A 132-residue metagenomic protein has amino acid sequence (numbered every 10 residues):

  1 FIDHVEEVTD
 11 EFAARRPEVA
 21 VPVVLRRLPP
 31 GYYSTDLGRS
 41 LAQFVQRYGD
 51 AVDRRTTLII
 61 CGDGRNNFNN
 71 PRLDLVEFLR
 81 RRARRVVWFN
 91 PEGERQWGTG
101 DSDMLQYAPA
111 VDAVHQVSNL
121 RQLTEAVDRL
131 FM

Functional and structural regions predicted by a protein language model:
F1-D3, D63, P91: Cofactor-binding loop segments of dinucleotide-utilizing enzymes, especially the Rossmann-like FAD- and NAD(P)+-binding
F1-E18, L37, Q43, L58: Von Willebrand factor
D10-G31, Q106-V114: Acidic, Ser/Thr-rich peripheral helices and adjacent loops at domain boundaries
V19-T56, G93, G98-T99: Von Willebrand factor
R39, Q43, D74-R81: Alpha-helical scaffolding segments of alpha/beta enzyme cores, especially the outer helices of TIM-barrel or partial
T56-N67, D112: DG-centered beta-turn motif at the end of beta-strands
N69-R72: Conserved alpha-helical "signature site" that marks functionally important helical segments or helix/loop junctions
E77-M132: Von Willebrand factor type A / integrin I
